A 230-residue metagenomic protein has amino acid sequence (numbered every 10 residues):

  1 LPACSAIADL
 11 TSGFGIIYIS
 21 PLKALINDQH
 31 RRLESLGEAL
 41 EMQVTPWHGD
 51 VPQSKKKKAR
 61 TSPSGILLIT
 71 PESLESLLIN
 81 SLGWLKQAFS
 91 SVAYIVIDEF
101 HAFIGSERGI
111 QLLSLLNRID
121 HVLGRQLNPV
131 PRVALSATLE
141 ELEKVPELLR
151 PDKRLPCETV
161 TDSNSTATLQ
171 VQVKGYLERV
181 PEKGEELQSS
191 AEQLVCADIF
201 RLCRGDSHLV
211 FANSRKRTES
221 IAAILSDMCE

Functional and structural regions predicted by a protein language model:
C4-Q29, V122-P129: Conserved SF1/SF2 helicase motif Ia
S5-D9, G49-A93, I104: Conserved helix/coil segment N-terminal to the catalytic DExD/H
F14-I17, Q43, P63-I66, E72 (+3 more regions): Loop/turn-to-beta-strand initiation segments
F14-S35, E75, A137-L142, R215-K216: Conserved Walker A/P-loop ATP-binding site and its immediately adjacent core in helicase/helicase-like ATPase domains
L25-H48, E147-R154, C229: Conserved helix-turn-beta segment of the N-terminal RecA-like "Helicase ATP-binding" lobe in SF1/SF2 helicases
L82-A88, F103-V130: Short, conserved "post-DEAD/DEAH" coupling segment immediately C-terminal to helicase motif II within the SF2/RecA-like
N117, P131-E219: Conserved interdomain linker/interface between the two RecA-like ATPase lobes of SF2 helicase motors
R215-E230: Conserved helicase motor "Helicase C" RecA-like lobe of SF1/SF2 P-loop NTPases
